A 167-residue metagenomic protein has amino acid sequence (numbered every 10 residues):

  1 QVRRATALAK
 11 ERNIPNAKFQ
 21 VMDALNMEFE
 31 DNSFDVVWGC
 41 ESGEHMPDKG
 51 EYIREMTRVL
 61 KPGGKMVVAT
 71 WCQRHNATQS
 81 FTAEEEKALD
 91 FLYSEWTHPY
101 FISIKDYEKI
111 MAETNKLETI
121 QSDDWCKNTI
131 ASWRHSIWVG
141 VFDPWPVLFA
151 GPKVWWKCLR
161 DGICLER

Functional and structural regions predicted by a protein language model:
A5-T6: Conserved SAM-binding loop
R12-A24: Conserved SAM-binding strand-loop segment of SAM-dependent methyltransferases
L25-V37: A short acidic, Gly/Pro-enriched loop at the edge of an enzyme's catalytic core that lines a small-molecule cofactor
D35-D48: A short SAM/SAH-binding and catalytic strip from SAM-dependent methyltransferases
P47, K61, A112: Short conserved AdoMet
G50-K65: A short glycine-rich, Lys/Arg-flanked "PGG" loop and its adjoining helix->strand segment in the class I
V68-T70: Acidic carboxylate diad motif detector
S80-R167: Substrate-binding/catalytic lobe of Class I Rossmann-like enzymes that use SAM or dcSAM, i.e., the mid-to-C-terminal
